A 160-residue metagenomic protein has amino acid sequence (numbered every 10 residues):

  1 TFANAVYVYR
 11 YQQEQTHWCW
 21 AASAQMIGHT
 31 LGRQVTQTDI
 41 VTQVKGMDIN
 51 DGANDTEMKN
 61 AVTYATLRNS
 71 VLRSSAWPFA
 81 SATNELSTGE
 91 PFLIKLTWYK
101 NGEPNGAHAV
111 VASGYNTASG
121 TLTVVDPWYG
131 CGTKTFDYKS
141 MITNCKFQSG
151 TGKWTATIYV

Functional and structural regions predicted by a protein language model:
F2-I49: Active-site nucleophile-adjacent alpha helix/oxyanion-hole segment immediately C-terminal to the catalytic cysteine
G28, D39-V160: Conserved active-site-adjacent core of cysteine acyl-enzyme catalytic domains
